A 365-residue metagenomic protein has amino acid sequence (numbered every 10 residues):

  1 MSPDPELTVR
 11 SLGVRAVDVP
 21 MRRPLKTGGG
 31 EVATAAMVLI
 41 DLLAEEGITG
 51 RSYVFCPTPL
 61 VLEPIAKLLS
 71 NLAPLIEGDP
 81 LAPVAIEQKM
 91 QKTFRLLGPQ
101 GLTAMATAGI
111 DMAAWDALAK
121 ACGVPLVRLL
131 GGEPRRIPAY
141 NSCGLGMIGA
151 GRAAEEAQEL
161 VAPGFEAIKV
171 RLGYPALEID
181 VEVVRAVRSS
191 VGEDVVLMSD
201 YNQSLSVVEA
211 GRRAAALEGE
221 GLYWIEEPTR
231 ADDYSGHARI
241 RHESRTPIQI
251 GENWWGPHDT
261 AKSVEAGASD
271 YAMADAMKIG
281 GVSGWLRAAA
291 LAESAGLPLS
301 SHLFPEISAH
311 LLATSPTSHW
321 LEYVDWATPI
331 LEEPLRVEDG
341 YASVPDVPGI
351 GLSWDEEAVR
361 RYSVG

Functional and structural regions predicted by a protein language model:
S2-L7, S11, K120, V124-R136 (+1 more regions): N-terminal amphipathic alpha-helix/helix-capping segment at the start of soluble metabolic enzymes
D4-M21, E31-M37, S300-G365: Flexible C-terminal active-site loop/helix
E6, S11-G13, L43-A121: Metal- or metallocofactor-binding catalytic centers and their adjacent structured scaffolds across diverse enzyme
V9, G47, I110, G123 (+7 more regions): Conserved, mostly hydrophobic/aromatic
A66-A73, D111, W115-D116, V127 (+5 more regions): Predominant activation on well-ordered alpha-helical scaffold segments within soluble catalytic domains
A85, A215, G221, D232-Y341: Shared catalytic-loop signature of beta/alpha-barrel
G131, R135-S244: Metal-dependent enolase-superfamily TIM-barrel catalytic cores that perform enediolate-based chemistry
